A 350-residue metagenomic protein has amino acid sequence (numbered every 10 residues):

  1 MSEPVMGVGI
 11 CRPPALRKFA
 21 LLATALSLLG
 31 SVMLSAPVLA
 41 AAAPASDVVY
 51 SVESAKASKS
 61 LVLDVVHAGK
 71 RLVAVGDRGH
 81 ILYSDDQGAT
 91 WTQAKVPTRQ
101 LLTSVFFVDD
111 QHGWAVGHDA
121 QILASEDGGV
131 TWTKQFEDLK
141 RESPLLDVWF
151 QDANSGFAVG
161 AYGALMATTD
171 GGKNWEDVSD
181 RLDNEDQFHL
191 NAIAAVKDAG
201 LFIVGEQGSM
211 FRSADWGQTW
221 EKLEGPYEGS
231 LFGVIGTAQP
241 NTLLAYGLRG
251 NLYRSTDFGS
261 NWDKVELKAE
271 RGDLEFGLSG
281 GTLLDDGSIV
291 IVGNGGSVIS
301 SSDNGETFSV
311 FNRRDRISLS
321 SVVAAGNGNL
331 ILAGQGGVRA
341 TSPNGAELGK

Functional and structural regions predicted by a protein language model:
M1-L16: N-terminal secretory signal peptides that target proteins for export/translocation
S2, L39-K350: Residue-level hotspots at or immediately adjacent to binding/recognition sites across diverse folds
C11-P14, S35, Q239, N344: Serine/threonine-rich low-complexity intrinsically disordered regions
A15, A20-L21, D215: Sequence-pattern detector for short linear motifs and compositional/periodic biases rather than a specific fold
A20-S35: Bacterial N-terminal signal peptides
